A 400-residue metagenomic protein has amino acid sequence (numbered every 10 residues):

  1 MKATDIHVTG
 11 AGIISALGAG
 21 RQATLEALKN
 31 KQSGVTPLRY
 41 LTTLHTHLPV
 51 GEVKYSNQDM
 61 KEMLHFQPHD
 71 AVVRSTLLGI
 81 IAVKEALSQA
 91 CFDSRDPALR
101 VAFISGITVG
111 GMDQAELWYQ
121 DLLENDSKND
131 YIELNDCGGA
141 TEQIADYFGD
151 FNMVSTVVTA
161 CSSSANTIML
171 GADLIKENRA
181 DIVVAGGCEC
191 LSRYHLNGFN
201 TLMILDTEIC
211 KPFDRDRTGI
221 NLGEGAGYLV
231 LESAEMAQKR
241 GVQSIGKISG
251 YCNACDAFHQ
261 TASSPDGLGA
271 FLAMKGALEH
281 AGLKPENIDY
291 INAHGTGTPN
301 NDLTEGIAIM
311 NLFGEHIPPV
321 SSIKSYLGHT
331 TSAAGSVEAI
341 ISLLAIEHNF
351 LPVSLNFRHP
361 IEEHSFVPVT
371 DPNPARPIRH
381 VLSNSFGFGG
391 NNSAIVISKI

Functional and structural regions predicted by a protein language model:
M1-A3, A90-I104, Y119-D130, Q143-V154 (+7 more regions): Structural signature of cysteine-dependent C-C bond-forming condensing enzymes
M1-F66, E235-K247, I340-S354, S398-I400: ACP-dependent fatty acid/polyketide chain-elongation machinery
M1-K2, T36-I81, G110-N125, N129-L170 (+4 more regions): Conserved catalytic cysteine-centered active-site region of acyl-thioester-dependent Claisen-condensing enzymes
D5-T9, Q32-L38, H45, L205 (+2 more regions): Condensing-enzyme catalytic core mediating Claisen C-C bond formation in acyl metabolism
G10, L28, V83, F103 (+10 more regions): Conserved small-residue
A16, V109, A160, T296-T298 (+2 more regions): Glycine-rich phosphate/pyrophosphate-binding beta-alpha loops
L17, Q22-S105, G111-M112, A273 (+1 more regions): Conserved active-site "lid/cap" helical segment
L48-V50, Q114, C190-K211, C252-L272 (+3 more regions): Active-site-adjacent elements of ketosynthase-type condensing enzymes
